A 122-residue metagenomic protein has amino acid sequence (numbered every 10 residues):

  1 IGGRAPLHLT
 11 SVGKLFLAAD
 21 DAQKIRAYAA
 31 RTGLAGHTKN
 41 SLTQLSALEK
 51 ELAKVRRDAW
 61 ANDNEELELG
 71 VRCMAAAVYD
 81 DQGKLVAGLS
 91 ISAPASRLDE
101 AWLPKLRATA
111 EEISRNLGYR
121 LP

Functional and structural regions predicted by a protein language model:
I1-L67: Short, solvent-exposed recognition segments
R4-A5, S90, R120: Compositionally biased, intrinsically disordered low-complexity regions
R26-A27, R31-L34, E111-P122: Cysteine/selenocysteine-centered motifs that mediate thiol-based redox chemistry or coordinate metal-sulfur cofactors
T43-N116: Extended hydrophobic
